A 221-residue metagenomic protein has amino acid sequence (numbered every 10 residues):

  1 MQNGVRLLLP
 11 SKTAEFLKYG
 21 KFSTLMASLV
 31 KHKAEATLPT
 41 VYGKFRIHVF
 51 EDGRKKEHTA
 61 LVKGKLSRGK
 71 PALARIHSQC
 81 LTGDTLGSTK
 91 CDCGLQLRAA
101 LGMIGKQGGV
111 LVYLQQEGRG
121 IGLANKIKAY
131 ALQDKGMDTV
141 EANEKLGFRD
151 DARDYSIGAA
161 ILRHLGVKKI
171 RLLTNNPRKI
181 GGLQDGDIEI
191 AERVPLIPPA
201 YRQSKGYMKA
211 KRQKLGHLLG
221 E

Functional and structural regions predicted by a protein language model:
G4, K12, F16-E221: Catalytic domains of riboflavin
